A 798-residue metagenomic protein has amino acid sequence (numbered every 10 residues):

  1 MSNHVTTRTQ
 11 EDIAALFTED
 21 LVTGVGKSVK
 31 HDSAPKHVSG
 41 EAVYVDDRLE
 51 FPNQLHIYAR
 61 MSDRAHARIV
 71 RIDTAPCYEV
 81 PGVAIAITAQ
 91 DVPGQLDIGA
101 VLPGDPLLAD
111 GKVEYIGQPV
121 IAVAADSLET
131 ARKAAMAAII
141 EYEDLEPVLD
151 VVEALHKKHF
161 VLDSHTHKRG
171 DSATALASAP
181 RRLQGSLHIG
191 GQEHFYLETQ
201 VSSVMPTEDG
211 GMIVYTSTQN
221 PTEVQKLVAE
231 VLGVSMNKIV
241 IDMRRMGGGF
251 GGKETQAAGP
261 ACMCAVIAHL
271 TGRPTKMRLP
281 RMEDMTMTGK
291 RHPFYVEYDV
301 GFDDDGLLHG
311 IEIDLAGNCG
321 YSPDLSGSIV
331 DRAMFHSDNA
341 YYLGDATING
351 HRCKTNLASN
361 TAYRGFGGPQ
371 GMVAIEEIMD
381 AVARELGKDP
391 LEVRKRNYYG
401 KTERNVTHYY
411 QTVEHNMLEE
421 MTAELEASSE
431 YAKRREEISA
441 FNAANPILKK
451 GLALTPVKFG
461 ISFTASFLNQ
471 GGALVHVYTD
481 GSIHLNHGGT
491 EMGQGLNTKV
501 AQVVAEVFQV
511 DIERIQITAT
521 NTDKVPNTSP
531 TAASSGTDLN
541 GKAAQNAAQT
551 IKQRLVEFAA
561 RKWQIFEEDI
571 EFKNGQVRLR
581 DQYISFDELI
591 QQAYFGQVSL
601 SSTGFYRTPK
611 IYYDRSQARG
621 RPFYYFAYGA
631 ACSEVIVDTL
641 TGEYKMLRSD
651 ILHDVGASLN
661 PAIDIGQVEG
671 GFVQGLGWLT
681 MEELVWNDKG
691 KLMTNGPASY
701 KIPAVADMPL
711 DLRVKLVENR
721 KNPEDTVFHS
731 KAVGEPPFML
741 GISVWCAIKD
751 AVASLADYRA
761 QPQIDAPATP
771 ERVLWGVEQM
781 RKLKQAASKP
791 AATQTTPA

Functional and structural regions predicted by a protein language model:
M1-S164, G185, L270, T796: Flexible, low-hydrophobicity surface segments
S2-T6, A89-Q90, G233-K238, A268-M277 (+4 more regions): C-terminal catalytic domains of large/alpha subunits in multi-subunit enzymes
K27, D32-G40, H165-S202, P293-I378 (+3 more regions): Glycine-rich loop/linker segments at domain edges
L96-V101, A134-A137, T216-S217, Q225-L227 (+13 more regions): Short acidic, glycine/serine/threonine-rich loops at helix termini
V152-L232, Y398-S482, M693-D707, D711-K715: Helix-loop-helix junctions that connect adjacent transmembrane helices in secondary transporters/permeases, recognized
N220-P221, A229-G233, Q256-I267, P293 (+3 more regions): A glycine- and small-aliphatic-rich helix-loop capping segment at beta-alpha/alpha-beta transitions that lines
G247-G272, K276-R278, L496-V504: Thiamine diphosphate
